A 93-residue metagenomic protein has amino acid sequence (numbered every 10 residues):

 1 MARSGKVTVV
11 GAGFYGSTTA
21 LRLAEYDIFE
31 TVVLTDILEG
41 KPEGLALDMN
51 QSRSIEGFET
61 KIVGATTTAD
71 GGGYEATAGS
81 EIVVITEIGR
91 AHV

Functional and structural regions predicted by a protein language model:
V7-V9, L34: Hydrophobic Val/Ile/Leu positions in short beta-strands of Rossmann-like dinucleotide-binding domains
A12-G13: Glycine-rich Rossmann-fold phosphate-binding loop(s) that bind the pyrophosphate of adenine dinucleotide cofactors
G16-S17: N-terminal Rossmann-fold NAD(P) dinucleotide-binding loop
L23: Aromatic pocket-lining residues of Rossmann-like dinucleotide-binding sites
I37-G79: Conserved N-terminal Rossmann-fold NAD(P) cofactor-binding segment
E81-V84: N-terminal Rossmann-like NAD(P) cofactor-binding module of classical short-chain dehydrogenase/reductase
E87-G89: Conserved NAD(P)H cofactor-binding loop of Rossmann-fold oxidoreductase domains
A91-V93: Conserved small/polar residues in nucleotide/adenosyl-binding loops
